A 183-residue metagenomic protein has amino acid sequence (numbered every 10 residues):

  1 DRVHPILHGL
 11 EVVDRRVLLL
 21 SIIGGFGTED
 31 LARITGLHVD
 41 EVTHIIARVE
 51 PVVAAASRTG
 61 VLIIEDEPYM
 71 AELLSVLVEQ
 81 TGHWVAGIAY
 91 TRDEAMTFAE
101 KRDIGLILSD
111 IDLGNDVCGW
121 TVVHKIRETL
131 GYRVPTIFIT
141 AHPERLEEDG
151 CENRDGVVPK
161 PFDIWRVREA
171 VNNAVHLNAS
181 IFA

Functional and structural regions predicted by a protein language model:
V17-L18: A short pre-motif secondary-structure segment
G24-I45, V49: Helix-turn-helix DNA-binding module
D30, F162-N172: C-terminal output helix
R58-Y69, L74-V78: Conserved acidic segment of CheY-like receiver
I88-L106, E147: Acidic, metal-coordinating helix/loop segments flanking the phosphotransfer/catalytic sites of two-component signaling
D110-D112: Active-site residues of response regulator receiver
C118-R133: Short amphipathic alpha-helix used as the core "switch/output" element in two-component signaling
I137-T140: Hydrophobic/aromatic residues positioned on beta-strands within the core alpha/beta folds
